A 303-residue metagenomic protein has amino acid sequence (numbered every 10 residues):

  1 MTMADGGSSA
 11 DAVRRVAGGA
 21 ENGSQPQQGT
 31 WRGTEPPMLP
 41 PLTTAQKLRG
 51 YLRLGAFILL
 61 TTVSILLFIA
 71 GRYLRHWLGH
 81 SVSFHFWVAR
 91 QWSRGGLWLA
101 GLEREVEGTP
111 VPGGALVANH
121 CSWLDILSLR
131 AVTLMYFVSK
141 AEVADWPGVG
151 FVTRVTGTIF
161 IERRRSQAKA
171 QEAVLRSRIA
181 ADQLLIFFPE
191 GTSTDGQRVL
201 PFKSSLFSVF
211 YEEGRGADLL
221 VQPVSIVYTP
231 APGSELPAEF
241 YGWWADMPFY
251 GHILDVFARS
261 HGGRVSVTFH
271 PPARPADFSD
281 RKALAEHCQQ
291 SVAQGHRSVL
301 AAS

Functional and structural regions predicted by a protein language model:
M1-P40, W98-E107, R163, P201-E212 (+4 more regions): Soluble, non-transmembrane catalytic domains of enzymes that act on hydrophobic metabolites at membranes
A12-T61, A231-Y241: Compositionally biased, charge-rich terminal segments
E35-E105, F151-V155: A transmembrane-helix-recognition feature enriched in membrane-embedded lipid enzymes and envelope glyco-/phospholipid
F68-H85, L97-L99, G114-R165, A217: Catalytic core of membrane glycerolipid acyltransferases/transacylases, capturing the structured, soluble-facing
S122, D145, A168-E172, F202-K203 (+1 more regions): Amphipathic coiled-coil/heptad-repeat helices and related helical stalk/stem segments that mediate oligomerization
G148-G150, R164, G196-S279: A cross-family acyltransferase "interaction/gating" segment
L175-R176, Q183-L185, P189-F202: Soluble extracytoplasmic domains of inner/organellar membrane proteins
